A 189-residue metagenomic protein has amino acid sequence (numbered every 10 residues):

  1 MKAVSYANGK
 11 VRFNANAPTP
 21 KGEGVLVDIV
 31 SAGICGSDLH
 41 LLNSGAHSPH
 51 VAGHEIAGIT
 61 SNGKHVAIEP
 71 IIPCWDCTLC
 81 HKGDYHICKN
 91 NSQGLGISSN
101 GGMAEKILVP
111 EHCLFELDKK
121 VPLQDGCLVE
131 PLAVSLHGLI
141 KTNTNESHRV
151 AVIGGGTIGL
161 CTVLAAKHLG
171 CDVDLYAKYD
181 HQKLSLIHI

Functional and structural regions predicted by a protein language model:
P18-A32, L42-H81, D118-K120: Glycine-rich beta-strand-centered segment in the early N-terminal region that forms part of a ligand/cofactor-binding
D38-L39: Cytochrome P450 core scaffold surrounding the K-helix E-X-X-R motif and the conserved "meander" helix-loop region
C74-I153: NAD(P)H dinucleotide-binding glycine-rich loop of Rossmann-like/cofactor-binding domains, especially the beta1-alpha1
I158: Hydrophobic/small residue at the entry helix of a nucleotide-binding pocket
V163, K167: Gly/Ala-rich phosphate-binding loop of Rossmann-like dinucleotide-binding domains, activating on the conserved
H168-D172: Conserved S-adenosyl-L-methionine
L175-S185: NAD(P)-binding Rossmann-fold cofactor-contacting core
I187-I189: Conserved small/polar residues in nucleotide/adenosyl-binding loops
